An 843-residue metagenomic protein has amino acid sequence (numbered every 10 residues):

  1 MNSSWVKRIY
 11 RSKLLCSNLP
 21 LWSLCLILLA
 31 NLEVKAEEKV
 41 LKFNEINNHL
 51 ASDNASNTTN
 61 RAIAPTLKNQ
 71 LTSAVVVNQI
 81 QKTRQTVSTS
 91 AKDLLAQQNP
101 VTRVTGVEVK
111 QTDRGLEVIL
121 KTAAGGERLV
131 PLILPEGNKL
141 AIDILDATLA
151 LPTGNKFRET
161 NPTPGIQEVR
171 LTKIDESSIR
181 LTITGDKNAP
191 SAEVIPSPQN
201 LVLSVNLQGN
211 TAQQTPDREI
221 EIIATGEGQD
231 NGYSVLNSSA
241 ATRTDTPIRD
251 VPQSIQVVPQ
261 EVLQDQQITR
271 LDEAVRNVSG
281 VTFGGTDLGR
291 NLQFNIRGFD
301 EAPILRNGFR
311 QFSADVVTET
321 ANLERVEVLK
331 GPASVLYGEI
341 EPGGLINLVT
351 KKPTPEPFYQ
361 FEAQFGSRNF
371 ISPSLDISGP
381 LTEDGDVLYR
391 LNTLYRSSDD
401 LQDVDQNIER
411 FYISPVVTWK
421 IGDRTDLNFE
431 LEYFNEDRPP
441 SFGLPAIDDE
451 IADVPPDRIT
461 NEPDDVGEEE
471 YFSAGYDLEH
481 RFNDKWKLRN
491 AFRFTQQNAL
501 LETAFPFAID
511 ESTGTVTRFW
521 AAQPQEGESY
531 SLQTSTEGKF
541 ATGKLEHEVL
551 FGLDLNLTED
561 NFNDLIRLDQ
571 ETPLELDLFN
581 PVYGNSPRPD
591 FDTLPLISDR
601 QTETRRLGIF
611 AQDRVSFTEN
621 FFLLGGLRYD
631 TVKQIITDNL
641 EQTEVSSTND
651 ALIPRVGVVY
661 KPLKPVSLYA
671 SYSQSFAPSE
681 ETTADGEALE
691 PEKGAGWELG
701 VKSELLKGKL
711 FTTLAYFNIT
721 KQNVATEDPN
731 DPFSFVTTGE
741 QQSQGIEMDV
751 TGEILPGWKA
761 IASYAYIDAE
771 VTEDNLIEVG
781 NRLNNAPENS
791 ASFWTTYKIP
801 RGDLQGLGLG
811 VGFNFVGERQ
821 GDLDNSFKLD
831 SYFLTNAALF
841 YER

Functional and structural regions predicted by a protein language model:
V6-L14, N18, L24-E219: Signal-peptide-cleaved, periplasmic/extracellular N-terminal interaction regions immediately downstream of the signal
E221-E356, F361, L699: Acidic, small-polar-rich N-terminal luminal/periplasmic segments of exported/outer-membrane proteins
A321-E324, V335-I413, I421-T425, F472 (+2 more regions): Outer-membrane beta-barrel translocator/receptor signature
R396-D400, F411-R481, F494-G527, T572-T602 (+2 more regions): Acidic/polar loop-and-plug regions of large Gram-negative outer-membrane beta-barrel proteins
K420-G422, E432, G527, E546-E548 (+2 more regions): Structural signature of Gram-negative outer-membrane beta-barrels, strongest in the C-terminal barrel of TonB-dependent
A474-Q497, W520-T637: Face-selective signature of the C-terminal outer-membrane beta-barrel domain
E479-N483, K487-R493, Q497-T503, P691-E753 (+1 more regions): Membrane-embedded beta-barrel scaffold of Gram-negative outer-membrane proteins
T737-L823: Gram-negative outer-membrane beta-barrel transporters
